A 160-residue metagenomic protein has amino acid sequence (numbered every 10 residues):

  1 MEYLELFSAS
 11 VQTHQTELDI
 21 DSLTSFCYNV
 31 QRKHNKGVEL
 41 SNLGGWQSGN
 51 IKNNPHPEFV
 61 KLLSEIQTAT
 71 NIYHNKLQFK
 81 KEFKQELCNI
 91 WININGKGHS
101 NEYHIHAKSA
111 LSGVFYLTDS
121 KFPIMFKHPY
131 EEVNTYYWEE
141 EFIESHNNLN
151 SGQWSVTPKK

Functional and structural regions predicted by a protein language model:
M1-K80: Non-heme Fe(II)/2-oxoglutarate
F7-A9, Q85, S151: Short, solvent-exposed coil/turn segments
S10, I92-N93: N-terminal accessory scaffold of Fe(II)-dependent oxygenases
P57-I90, G96-F122: Active-site region of the double-stranded beta-helix
N93-K160: Catalytic core of non-heme Fe(II) oxygenases with the double-stranded beta-helix
